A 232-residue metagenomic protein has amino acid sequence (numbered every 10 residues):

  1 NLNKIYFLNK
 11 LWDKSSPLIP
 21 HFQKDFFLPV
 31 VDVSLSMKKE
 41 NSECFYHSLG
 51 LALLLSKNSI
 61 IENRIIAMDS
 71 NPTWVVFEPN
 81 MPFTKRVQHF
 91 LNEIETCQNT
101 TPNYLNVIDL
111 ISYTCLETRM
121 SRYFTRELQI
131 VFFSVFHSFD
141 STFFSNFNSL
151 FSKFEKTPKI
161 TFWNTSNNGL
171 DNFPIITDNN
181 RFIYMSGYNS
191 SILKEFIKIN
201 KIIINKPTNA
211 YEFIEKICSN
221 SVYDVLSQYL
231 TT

Functional and structural regions predicted by a protein language model:
N1-T232: Acidic, glycine-rich A-domain
